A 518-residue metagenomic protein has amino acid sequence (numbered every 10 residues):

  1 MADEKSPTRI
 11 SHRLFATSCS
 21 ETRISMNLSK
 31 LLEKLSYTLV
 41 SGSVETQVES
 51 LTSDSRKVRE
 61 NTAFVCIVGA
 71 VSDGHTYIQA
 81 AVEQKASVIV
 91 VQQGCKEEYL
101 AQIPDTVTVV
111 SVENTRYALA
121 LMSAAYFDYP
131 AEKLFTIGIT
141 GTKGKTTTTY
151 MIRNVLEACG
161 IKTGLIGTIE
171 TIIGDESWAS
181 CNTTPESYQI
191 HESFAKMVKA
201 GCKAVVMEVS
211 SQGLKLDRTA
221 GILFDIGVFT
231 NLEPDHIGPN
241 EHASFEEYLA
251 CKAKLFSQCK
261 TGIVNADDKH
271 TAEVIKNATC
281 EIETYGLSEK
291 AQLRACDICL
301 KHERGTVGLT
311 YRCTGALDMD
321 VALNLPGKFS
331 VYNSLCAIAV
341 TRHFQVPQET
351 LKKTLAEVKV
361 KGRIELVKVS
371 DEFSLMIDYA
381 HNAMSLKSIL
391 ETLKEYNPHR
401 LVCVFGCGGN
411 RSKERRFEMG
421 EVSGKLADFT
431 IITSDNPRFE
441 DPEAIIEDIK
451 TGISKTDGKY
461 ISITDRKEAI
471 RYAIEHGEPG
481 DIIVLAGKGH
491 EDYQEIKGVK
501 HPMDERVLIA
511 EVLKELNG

Functional and structural regions predicted by a protein language model:
D3-P7, S11, A16-L121, S257 (+7 more regions): N-terminal leader/targeting and accessory segments in enzymes
I10-Y37, E60-A63, D73, E157 (+4 more regions): ATP-dependent carboxylate-amine ligase
E33-L35, Y117-G262, A266, H270-A278 (+3 more regions): Phosphate-binding loop of NTP-binding sites
K34, C95-P104, A200, K215 (+2 more regions): Acidic, Mg2+-coordinating active-site environments of NTP-dependent enzymes
R56, Q79-A80, N154, A195 (+5 more regions): Alpha-helical segments flanking ligand/cofactor-binding loops in enzyme cores
G69-V71, C95, S211-Q212, E233-H236 (+4 more regions): Short glycine-rich anion-binding loops that position phosphate/pyrophosphate groups of nucleotides and phosphorylated
S87-Q93, I263-A266, V404-F405, F429-N436: Short internal beta-strands
V91, E113, G167, V209 (+4 more regions): Short loop/edge segments at beta-strand edges and connector loops that shape dinucleotide/nucleotide cofactor-binding
